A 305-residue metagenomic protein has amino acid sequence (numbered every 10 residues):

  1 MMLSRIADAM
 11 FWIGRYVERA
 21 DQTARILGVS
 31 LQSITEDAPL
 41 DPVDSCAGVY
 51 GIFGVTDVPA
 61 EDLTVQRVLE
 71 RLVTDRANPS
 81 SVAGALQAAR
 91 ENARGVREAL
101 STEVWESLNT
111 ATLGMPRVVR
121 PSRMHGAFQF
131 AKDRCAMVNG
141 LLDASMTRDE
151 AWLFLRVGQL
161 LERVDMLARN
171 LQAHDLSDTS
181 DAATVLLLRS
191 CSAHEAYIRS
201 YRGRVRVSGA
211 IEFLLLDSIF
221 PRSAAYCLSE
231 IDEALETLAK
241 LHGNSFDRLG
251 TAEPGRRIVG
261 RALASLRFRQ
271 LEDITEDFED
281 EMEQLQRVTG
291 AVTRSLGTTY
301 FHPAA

Functional and structural regions predicted by a protein language model:
M1-A305: Alpha-helical transmembrane segments and their helix-helix packing motifs
